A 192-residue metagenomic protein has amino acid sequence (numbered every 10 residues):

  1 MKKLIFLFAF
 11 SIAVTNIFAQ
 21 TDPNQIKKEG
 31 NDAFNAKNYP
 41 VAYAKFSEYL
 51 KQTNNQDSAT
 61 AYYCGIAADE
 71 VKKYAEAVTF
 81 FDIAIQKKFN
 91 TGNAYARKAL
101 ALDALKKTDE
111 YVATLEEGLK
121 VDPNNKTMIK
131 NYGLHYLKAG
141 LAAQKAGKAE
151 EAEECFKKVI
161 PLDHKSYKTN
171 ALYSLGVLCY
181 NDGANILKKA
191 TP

Functional and structural regions predicted by a protein language model:
K2, I17-Y63, E70, N90: N-terminal leader/linker segments that initiate helical-solenoid repeat arrays
N24, S58-A59, N93, T127 (+2 more regions): Start-of-helix register in tetratricopeptide repeats
N35-A36, E70-V71, I83, A104-L105 (+5 more regions): Register position in tetratricopeptide repeats
Y49-L50, I83-A84, E117-G118, V159: Canonical positions in the second alpha-helix
N54-N55, F89, P123, H164-S166: Short coil turns that delineate tetratricopeptide repeat
A59-C64, R97, N131, K138 (+1 more regions): Canonical tetratricopeptide repeat
